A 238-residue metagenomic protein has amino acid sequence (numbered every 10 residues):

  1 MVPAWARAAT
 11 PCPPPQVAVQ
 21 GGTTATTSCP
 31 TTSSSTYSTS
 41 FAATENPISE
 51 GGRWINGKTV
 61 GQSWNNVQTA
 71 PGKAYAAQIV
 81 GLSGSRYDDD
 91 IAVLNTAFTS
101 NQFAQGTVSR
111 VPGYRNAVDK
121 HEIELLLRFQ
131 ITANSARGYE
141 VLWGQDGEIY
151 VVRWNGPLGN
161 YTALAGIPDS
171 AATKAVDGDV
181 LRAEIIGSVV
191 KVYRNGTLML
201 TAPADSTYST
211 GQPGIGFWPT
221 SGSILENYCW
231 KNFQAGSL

Functional and structural regions predicted by a protein language model:
M1-A8: Secretory targeting and sorting signals
T26-G57: Extracellular carbohydrate-recognition regions
S35-Y37, L158, A204-L238: Ligand-recognition surfaces built from glycine- and aromatic
E45-S85: Extracellular glycan-recognition surfaces and repeat-rich motifs
A76-Y150, N155: Secretory/extracellular carbohydrate-interaction modules and structurally similar beta-sandwich "look-alikes"
N155-V180: Short, aromatic/His-centered strand-loop micro-motif at the edge of beta-sheets
I167-S170, R194-P213: Short, solvent-exposed beta-strand-to-loop segments that form ligand-recognition rims of beta-rich domains
V176-K191: Localized edge beta-strand/strand-to-loop motifs within extracellular or lumenal beta-rich domains
